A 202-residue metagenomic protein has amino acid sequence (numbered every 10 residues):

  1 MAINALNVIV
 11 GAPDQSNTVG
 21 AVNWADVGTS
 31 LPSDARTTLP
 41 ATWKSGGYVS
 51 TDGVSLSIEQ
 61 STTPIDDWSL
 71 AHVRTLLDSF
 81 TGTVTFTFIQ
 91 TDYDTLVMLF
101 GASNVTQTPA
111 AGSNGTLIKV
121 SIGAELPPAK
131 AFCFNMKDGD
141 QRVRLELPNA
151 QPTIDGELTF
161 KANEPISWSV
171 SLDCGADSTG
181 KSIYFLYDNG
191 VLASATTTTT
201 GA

Functional and structural regions predicted by a protein language model:
M1-A202: Signature of extracytoplasmic/envelope-associated structural regions
